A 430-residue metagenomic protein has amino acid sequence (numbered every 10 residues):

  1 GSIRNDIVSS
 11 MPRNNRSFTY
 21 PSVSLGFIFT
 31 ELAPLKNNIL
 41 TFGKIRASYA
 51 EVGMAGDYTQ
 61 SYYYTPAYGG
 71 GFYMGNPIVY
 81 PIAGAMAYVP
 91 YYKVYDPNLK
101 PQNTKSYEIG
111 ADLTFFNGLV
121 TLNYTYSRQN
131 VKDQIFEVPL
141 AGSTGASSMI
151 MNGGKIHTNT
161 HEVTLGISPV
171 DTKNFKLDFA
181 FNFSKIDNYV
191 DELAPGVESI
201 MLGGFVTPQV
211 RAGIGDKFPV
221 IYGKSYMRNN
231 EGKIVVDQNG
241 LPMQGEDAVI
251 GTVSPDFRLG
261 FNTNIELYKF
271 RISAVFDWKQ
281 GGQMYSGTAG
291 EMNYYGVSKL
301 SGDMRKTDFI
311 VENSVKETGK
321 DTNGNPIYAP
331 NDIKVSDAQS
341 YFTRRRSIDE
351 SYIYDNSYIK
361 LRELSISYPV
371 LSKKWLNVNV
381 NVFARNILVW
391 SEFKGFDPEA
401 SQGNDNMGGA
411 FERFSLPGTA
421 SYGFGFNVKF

Functional and structural regions predicted by a protein language model:
S2-A212, I348-F430: Extracellular/periplasmic, surface-exposed regions of secreted and cell-surface proteins
I39, T252-P255: Residues at the start of alpha-helices and the adjacent loop-to-helix junctions
G84-Y92, N130-K155, D187-V253, R271-D355 (+5 more regions): Surface-exposed, extracytoplasmic segments of Gram-negative outer-membrane nutrient-acquisition systems
Y107, L119-T121, F257, G281 (+1 more regions): N-terminal hydrophobic signal/anchor transmembrane helix of membrane proteins
P255-F257, Y358: Alpha-helical transmembrane segments of integral membrane proteins, emphasizing hydrophobic/aromatic residues
E266-Y268: Oxyanion-binding "anion nests"
